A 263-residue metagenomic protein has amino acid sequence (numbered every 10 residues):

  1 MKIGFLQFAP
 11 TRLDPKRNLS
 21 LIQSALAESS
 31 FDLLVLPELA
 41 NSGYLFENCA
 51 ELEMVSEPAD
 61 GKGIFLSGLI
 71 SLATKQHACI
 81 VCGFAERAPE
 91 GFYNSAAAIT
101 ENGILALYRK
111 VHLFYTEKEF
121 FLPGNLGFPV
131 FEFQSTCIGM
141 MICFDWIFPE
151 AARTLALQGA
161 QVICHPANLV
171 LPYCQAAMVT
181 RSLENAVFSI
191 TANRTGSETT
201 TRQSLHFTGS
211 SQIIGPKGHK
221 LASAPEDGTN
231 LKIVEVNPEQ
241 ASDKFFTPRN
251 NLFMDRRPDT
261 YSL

Functional and structural regions predicted by a protein language model:
M1-F5: Extreme N-terminal starter segment of soluble prokaryotic enzymes
Q7-L13: Short polar catalytic/cofactor-binding loops
S24-E101, R153, V170-E184: Cys-nucleophile CN-hydrolase/nitrilase-fold catalytic domain and related Cys-dependent amidase chemistry that acts on
G63-C79, I147-L231: CN hydrolase (nitrilase-like) catalytic-core segments centered on the catalytic cysteine and neighboring Lys/Glu
C82-F84, S95-A98, P129, T191 (+2 more regions): Short beta-strand scaffold segments in enzyme catalytic cores
R87-Q158, A167, A176, T180 (+1 more regions): Active-site catalytic loop in hydrolytic enzyme cores
Q240-L263: A conserved C-terminal secondary-structure "cap"
